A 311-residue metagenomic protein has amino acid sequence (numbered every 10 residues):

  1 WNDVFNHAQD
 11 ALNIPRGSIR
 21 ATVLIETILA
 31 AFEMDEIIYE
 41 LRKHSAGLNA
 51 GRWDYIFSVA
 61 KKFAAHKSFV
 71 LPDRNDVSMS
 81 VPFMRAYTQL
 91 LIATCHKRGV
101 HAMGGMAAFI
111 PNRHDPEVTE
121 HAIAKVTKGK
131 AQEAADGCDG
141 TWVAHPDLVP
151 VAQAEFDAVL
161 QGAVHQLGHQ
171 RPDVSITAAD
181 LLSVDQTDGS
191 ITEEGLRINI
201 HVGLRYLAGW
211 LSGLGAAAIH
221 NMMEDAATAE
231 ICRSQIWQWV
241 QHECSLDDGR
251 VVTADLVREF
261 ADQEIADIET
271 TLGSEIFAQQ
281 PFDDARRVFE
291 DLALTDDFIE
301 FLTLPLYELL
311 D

Functional and structural regions predicted by a protein language model:
W1-D311: Conserved alpha/beta-domain cores
